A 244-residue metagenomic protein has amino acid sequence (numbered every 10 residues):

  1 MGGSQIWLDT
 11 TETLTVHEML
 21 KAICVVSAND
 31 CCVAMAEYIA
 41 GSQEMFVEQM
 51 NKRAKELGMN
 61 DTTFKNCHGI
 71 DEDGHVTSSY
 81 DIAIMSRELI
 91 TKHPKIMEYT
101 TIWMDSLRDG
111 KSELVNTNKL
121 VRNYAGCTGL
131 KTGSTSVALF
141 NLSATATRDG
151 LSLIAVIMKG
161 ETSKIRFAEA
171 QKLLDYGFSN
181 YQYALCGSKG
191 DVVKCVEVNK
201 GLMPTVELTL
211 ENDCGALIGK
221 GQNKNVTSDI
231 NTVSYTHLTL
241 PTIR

Functional and structural regions predicted by a protein language model:
M1-A83, I90-K92: Active-site-adjacent loops and short helices of periplasmic peptidoglycan-processing enzymes
A36, P241-T242: Long alpha-helical scaffolds
M59-T63, D71-V76, Y80-L238, R244: Domain-terminus/edge residues, biased toward the C-terminal soluble/receptor-binding domains of extracytoplasmic
